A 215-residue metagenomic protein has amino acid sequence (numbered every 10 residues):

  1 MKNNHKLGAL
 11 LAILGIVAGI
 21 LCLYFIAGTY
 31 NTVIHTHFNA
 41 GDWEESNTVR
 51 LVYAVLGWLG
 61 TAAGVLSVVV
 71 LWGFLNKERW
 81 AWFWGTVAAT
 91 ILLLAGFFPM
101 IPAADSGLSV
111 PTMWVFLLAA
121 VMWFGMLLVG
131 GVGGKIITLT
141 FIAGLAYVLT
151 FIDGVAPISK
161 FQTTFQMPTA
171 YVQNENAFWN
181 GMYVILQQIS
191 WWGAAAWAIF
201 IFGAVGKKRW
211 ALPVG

Functional and structural regions predicted by a protein language model:
M1-G215: Topology signature of small-to-medium multi-pass alpha-helical membrane proteins
